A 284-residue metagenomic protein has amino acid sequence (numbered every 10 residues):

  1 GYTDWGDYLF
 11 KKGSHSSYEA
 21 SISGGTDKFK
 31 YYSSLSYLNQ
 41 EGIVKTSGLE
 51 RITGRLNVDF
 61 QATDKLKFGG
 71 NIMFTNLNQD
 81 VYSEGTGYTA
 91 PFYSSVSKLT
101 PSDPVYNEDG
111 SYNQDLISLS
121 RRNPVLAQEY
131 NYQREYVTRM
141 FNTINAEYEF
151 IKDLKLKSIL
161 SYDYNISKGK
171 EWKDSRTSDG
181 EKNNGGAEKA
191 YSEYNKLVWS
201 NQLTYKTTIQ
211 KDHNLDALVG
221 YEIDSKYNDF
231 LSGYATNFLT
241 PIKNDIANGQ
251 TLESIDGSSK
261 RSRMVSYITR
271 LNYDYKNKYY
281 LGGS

Functional and structural regions predicted by a protein language model:
G1, G42-S47, T53-R139, I159-S266: Surface-exposed loop/interface segments of Gram-negative outer-membrane beta-barrel transport/assembly proteins
G1-K45, Y82-T86, S111-Q114, L126-R134 (+1 more regions): Residues embedded in well-ordered regular secondary structure
Y8, Y18-S21, L56, Y205 (+1 more regions): Generic recognition of flexible, low-complexity loop/linker segments
H15, T26-D27, T63, E149-I151 (+2 more regions): Outer-membrane beta-barrel channels and translocator barrels
I22, K260-R261, L271-N272: Replace "in large, NTP-powered and nucleic-acid-processing enzymes" with "in large, NTP-powered factors and other
K28-Y31, K65-F68, D153-L156, H213 (+1 more regions): Repeated loop/turn-to-beta-strand initiation elements of outer-membrane beta-barrel proteins
S33, G70, I144, S158 (+2 more regions): Membrane-embedded beta-strand positions of outer-membrane beta-barrel proteins
R270-K276, L281-G282: Exposed, low-structure sequence patches enriched in small/polar residues
